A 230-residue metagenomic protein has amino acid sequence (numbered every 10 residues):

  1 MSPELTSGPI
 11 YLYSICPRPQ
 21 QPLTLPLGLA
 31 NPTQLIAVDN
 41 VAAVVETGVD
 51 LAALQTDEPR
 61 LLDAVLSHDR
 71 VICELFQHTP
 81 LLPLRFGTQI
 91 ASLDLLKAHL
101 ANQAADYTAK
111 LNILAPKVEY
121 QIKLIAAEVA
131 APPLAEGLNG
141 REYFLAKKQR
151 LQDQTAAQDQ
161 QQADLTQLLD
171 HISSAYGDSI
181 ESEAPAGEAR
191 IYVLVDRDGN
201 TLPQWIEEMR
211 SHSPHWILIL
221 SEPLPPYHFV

Functional and structural regions predicted by a protein language model:
M1-V230: An interfacial alpha-helical scaffold signature
